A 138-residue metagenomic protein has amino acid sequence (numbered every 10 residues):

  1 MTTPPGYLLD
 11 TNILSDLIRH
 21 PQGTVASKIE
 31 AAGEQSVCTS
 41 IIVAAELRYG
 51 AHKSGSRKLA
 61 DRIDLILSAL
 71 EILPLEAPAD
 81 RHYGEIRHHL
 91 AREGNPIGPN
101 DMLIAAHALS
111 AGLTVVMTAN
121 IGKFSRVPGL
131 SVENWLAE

Functional and structural regions predicted by a protein language model:
M1-P5, D61, E71-V116: Active-site neighborhoods of divalent-metal-dependent phosphate/nucleic-acid chemistry enzymes
M1-T39, Y49-L67, E138: Short, well-structured N-terminal submotif of metal-dependent ribonuclease cores
G6, A105-E138: Acidic, metal-binding active-site segment of PIN/NYN-like and related structure-specific nucleases
D10-T11, V25, L47, Y83 (+2 more regions): Generic structural signal for small/hydrophobic residues in well-ordered secondary structure, especially within
N12-I13, I42-A45, P78, G122: Alpha-helix/helix-capping structural signal
L14-S15, A45-R48, L73, S125 (+1 more regions): Nucleotide phosphate-binding site architecture
H20-P21, G50-S54, I86, E93 (+1 more regions): Residue-level signal for well-ordered alpha-helical positions
K28, A69, H82, K123-R126: Residue-level recognition of specific faces of alpha-helices
